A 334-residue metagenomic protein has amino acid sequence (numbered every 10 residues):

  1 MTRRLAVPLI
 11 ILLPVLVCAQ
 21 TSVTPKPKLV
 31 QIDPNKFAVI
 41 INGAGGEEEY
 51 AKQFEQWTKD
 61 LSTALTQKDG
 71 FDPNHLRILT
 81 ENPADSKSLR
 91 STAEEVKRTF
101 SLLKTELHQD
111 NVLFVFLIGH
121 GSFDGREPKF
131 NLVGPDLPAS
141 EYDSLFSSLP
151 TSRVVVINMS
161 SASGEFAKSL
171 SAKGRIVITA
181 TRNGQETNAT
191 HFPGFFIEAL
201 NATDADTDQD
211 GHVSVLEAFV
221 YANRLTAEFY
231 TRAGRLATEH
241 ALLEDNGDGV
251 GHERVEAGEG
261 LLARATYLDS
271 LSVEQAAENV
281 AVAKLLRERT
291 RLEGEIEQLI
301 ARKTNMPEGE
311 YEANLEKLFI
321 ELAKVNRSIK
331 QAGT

Functional and structural regions predicted by a protein language model:
M1-R4: Positively charged n-region of N-terminal signal peptides that target proteins for export
V7-V17: Bacterial N-terminal signal peptides
C18-F114, G121-F123, P128-K129, V155 (+4 more regions): Boundary/activation segment at the start of structured domains
V23, D206-E293: Caspase-like cysteine protease fold
I32, E48-K59, R90-E94, L132 (+7 more regions): Soluble non-cytosolic domains of exported or imported proteins
A44-E48, N82-S86, G119-D124, P135-P138 (+4 more regions): Solvent-exposed loop/turn segments at secondary-structure junctions within structured extracellular/periplasmic domains
V155-E244: Active-site-proximal C-terminal subdomain of hydrolase catalytic domains
L286-I300, E312-L315, F319-G333: Alpha-helical coiled-coil heptad-repeat register
